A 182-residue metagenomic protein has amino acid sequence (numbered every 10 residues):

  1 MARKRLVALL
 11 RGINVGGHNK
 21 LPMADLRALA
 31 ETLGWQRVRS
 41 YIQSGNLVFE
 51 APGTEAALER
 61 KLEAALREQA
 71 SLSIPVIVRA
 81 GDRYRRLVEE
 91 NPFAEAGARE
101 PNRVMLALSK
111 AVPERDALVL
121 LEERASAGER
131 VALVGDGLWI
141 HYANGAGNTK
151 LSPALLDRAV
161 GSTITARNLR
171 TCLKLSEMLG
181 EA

Functional and structural regions predicted by a protein language model:
A2-A182: Surface-exposed, charge/polar-rich loops and edge strands
